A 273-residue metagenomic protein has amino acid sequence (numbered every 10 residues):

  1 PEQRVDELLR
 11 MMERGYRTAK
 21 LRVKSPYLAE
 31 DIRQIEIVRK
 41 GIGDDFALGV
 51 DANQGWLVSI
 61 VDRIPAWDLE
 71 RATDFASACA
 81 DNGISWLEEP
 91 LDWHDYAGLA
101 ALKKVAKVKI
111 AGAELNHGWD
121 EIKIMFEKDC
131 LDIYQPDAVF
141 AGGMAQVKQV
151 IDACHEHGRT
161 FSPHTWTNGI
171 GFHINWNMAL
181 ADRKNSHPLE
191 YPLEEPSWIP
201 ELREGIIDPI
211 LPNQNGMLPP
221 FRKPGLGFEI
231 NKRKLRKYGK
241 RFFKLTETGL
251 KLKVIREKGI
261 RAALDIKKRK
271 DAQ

Functional and structural regions predicted by a protein language model:
P1-A101, V105-A106: Metal-dependent enolase-superfamily TIM-barrel catalytic cores that perform enediolate-based chemistry
R39-I42, C79, A179-R183, G239-F242: Structural signal for hydrophobic packing residues in well-ordered secondary-structure cores of soluble enzyme domains
G83, D92-M217, F221-P224: Shared catalytic-loop signature of beta/alpha-barrel
P224-Q273: Extended hydrophobic packing segments that form well-structured cores
